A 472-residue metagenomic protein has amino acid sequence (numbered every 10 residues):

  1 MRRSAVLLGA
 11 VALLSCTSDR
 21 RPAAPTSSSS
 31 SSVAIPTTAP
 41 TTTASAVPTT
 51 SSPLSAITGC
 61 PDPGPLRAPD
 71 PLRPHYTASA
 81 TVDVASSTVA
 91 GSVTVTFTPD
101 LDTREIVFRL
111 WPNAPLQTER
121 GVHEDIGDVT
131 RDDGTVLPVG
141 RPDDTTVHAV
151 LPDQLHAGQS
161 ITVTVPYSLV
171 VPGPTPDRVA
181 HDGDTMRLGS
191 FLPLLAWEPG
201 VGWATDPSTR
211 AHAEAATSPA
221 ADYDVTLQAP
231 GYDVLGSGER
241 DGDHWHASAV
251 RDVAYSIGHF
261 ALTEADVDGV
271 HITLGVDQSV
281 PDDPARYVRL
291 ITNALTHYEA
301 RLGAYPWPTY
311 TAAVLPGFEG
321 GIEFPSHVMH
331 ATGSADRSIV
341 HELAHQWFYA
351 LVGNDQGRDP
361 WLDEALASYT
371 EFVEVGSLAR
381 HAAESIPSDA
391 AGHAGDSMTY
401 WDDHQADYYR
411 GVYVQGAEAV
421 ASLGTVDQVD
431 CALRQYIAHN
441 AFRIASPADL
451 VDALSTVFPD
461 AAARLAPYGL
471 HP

Functional and structural regions predicted by a protein language model:
M1-L14: Sec-dependent bacterial lipoprotein signal peptides
C16-T17, R21-A24, A46-A90: N-terminal, polar/Ser/Thr-rich
P25-P53: Extracellular mucin-like PTS domains
T96-G121, A211-A215, P219-P230, A448: Surface-exposed beta-strand/loop patches in extracellular or lumenal glycoproteins
L116-D184: A surface-exposed beta-strand-loop module
V163-A254: Extended, low-hydrophobicity, Ser/Thr/Pro/Gly-biased non-transmembrane segments
V225, A261-D359: Juxtacatalytic substrate-recognition/specificity segment
R358-G424, R434, N440-R443, V457 (+1 more regions): Acidic/His/Gly-enriched intrinsically disordered linker/tail segments that often contain short helix/coil "MoRF-like"
